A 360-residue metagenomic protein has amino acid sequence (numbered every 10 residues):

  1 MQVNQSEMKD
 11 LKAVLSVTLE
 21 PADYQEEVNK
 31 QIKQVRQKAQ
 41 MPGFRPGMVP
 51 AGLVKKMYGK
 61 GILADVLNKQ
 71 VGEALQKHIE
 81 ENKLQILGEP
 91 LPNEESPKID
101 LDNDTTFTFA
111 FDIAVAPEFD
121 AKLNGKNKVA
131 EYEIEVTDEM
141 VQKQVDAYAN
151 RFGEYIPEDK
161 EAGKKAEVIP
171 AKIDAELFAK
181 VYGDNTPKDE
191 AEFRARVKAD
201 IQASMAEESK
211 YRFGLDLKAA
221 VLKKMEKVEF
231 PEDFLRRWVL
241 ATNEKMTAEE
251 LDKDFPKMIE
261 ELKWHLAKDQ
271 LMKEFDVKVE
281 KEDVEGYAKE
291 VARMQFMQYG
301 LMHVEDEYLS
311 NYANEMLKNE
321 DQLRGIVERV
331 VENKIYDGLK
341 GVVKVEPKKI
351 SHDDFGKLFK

Functional and structural regions predicted by a protein language model:
M1-K360: FKBP-type peptidyl-prolyl cis-trans isomerases
